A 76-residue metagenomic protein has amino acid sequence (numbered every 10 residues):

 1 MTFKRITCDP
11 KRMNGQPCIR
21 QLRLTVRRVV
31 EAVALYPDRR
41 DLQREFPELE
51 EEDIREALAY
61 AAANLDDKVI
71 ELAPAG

Functional and structural regions predicted by a protein language model:
M1-R40: A short, structured beta-strand/loop element
T25-G76: Long, charge-rich, low-complexity alpha-helical segments
